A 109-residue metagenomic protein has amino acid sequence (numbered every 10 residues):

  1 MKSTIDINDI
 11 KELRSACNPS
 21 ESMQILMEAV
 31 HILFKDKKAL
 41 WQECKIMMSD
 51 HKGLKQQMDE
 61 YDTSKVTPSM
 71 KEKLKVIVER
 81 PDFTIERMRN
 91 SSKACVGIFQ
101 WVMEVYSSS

Functional and structural regions predicted by a protein language model:
K2-S109: Extended alpha-helical scaffold/assembly modules in large eukaryotic proteins
